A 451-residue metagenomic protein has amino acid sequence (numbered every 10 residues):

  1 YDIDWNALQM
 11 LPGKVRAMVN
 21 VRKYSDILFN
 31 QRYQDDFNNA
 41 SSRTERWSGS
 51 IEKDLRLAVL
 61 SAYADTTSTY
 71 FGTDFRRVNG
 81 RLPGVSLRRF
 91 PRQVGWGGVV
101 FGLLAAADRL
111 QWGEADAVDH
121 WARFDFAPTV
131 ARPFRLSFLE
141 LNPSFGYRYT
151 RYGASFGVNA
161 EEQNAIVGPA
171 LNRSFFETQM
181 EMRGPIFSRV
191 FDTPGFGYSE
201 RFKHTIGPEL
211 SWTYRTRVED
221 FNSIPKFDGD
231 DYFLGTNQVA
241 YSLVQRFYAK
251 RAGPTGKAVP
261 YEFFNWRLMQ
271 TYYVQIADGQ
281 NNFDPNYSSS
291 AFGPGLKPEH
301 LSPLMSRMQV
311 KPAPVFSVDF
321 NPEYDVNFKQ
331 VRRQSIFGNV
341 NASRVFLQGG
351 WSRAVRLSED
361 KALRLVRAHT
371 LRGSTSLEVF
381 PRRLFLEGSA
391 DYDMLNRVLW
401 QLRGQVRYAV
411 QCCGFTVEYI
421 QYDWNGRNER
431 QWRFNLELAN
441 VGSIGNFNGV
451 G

Functional and structural regions predicted by a protein language model:
Y1-G451: Outer-membrane beta-barrel proteins and related beta-barrel translocases across Gram-negative bacteria
